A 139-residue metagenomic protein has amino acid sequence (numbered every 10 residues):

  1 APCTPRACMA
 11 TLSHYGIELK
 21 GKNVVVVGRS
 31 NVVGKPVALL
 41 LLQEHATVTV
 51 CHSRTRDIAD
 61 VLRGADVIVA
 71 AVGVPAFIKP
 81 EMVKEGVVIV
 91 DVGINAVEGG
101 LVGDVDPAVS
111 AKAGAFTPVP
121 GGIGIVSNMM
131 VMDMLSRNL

Functional and structural regions predicted by a protein language model:
A1-V88, V102-P107: Glycine-rich phosphate/diphosphate-binding loop of Rossmann-like nucleotide-binding domains
E85, V90-L139: Rossmann-fold NAD(P)-binding glycine/threonine-rich loop
